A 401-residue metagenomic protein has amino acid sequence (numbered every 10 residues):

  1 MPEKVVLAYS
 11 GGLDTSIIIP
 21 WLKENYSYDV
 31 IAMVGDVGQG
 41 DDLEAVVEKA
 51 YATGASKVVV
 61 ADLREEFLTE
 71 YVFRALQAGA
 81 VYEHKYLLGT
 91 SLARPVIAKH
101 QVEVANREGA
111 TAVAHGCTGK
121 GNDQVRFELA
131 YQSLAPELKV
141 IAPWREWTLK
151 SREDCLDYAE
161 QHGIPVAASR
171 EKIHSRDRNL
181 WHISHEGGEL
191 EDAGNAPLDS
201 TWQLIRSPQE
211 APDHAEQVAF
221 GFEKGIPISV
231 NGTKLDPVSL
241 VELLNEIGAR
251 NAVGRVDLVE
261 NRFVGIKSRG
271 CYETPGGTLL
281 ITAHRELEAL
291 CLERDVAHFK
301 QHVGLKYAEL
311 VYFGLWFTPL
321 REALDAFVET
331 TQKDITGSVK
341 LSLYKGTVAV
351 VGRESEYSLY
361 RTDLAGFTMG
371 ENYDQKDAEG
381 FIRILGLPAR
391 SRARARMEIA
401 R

Functional and structural regions predicted by a protein language model:
P2-A8, L13-R401: Nucleotide-activated chemistry modules centered on ATP-dependent adenylation/adenylyltransferase
